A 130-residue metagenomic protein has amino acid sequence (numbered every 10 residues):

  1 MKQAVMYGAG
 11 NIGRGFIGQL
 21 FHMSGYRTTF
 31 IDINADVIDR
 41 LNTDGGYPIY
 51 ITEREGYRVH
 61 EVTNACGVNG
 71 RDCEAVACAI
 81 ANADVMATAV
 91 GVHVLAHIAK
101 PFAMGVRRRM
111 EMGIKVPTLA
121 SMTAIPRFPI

Functional and structural regions predicted by a protein language model:
Q3-A4, L119: Conserved hydrophobic helix-helix packing surfaces used for dimerization/oligomerization
A4-F21: Glycine-rich adenosine-cofactor-binding loop
A9, I33, T123-A124: Cofactor-binding loop segments of dinucleotide-utilizing enzymes, especially the Rossmann-like FAD- and NAD(P)+-binding
L20-M23, A103-M104: Short, solvent-exposed amphipathic alpha-helical segments in soluble enzyme and RNA/protein-processing domains
S24-A79: Glycine-rich phosphate-binding loop and adjoining beta1-alpha1-beta2 segment of Rossmann-like nucleotide-binding folds
A83: An anion/phosphate-binding loop that grips the pyrophosphate of nucleotide cofactors and donors
M86-T88: Redox-cofactor binding/interface segments in oxidoreductases and associated redox assembly factors
H93-I130: Rossmann-like NAD(P)(H) cofactor-binding subdomain of soluble oxidoreductases
